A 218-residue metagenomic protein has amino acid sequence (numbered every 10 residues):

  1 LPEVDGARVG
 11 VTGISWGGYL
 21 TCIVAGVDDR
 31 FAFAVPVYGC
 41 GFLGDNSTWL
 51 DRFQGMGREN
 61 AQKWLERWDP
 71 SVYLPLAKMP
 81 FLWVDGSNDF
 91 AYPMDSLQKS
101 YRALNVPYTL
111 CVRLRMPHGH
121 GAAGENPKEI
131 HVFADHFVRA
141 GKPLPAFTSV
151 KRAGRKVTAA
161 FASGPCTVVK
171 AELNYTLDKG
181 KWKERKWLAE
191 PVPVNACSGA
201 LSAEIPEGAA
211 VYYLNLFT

Functional and structural regions predicted by a protein language model:
L1-I14: Gly/Ser-rich "nucleophile elbow"/oxyanion-hole loop immediately N-terminal to the catalytic nucleophile in hydrolases
G13-G17, T21: Gly/Ala-rich beta-loop-alpha elbow adjacent to hydrolase catalytic centers
L20-K63, C111-R115, G119-K128: Hydrolase active-site cap/lid region
D45-A103: The feature captures the conserved acid-bearing segment of alpha/beta-hydrolase catalytic domains
S87-D89, R115-P117, D178: Acidic beta-to-alpha connecting loop that harbors the catalytic carboxylate
E125, V132-Y175, A189-A200, E204: Surface beta-strand/loop "capping" patches
T167-D178, W182, V211-L214: Beta-strand-rich binding/interaction modules
E204-A210: Surface-exposed, short loops/turns at beta-strand junctions within beta-sandwich domains
